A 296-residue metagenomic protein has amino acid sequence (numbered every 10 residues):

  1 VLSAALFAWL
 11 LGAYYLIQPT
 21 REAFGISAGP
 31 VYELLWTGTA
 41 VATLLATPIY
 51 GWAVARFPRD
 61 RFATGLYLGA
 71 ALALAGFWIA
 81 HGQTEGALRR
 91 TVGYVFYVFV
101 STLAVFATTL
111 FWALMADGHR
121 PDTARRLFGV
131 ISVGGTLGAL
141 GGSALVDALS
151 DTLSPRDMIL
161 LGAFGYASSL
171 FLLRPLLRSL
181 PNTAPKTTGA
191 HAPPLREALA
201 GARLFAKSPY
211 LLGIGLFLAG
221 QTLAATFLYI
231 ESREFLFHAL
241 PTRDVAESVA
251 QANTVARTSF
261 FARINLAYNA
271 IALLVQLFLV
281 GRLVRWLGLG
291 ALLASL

Functional and structural regions predicted by a protein language model:
V1-T187, A192, A198-L296: Membrane-embedded alpha-helical bundles of multi-pass transporters/translocases, especially carrier/permease families
